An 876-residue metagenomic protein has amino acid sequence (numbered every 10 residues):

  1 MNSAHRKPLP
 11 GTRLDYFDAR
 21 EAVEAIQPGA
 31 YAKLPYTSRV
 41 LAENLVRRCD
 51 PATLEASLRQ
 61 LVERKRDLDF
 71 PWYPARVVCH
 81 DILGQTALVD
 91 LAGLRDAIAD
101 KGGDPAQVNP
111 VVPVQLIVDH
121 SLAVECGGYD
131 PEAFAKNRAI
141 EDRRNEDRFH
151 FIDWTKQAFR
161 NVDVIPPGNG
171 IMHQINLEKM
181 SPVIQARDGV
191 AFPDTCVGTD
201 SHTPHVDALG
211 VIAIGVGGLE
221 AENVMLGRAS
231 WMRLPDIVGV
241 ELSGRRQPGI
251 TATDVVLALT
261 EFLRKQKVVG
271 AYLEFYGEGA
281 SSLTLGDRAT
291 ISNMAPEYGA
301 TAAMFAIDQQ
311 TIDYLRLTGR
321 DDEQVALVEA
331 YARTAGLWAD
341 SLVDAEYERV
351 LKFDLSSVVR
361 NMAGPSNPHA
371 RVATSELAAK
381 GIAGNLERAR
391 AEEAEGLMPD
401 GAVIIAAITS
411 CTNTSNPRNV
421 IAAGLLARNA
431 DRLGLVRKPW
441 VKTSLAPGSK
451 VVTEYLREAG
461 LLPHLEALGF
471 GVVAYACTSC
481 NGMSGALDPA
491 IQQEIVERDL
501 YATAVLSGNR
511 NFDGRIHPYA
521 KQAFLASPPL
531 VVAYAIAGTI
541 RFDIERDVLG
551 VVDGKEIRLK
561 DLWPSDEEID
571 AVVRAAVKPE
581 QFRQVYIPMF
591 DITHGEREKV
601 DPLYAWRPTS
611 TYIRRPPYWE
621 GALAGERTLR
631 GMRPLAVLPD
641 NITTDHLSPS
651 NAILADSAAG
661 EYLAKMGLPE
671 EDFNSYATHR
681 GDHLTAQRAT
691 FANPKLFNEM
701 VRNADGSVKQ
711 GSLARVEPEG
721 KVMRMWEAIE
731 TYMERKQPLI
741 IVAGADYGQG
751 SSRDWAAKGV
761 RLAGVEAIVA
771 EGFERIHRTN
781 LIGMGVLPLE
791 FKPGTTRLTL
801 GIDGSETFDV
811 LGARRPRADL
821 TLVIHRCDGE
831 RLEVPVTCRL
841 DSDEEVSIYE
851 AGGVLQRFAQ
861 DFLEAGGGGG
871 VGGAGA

Functional and structural regions predicted by a protein language model:
M1-R76, A87, Q115, W606 (+1 more regions): Acidic/polar, glycine-rich intrinsically disordered N-terminal extensions of enzymes
T37, I184-W338, A427-P439, G471-Q584 (+3 more regions): Mobile "lid/hinge" segments at catalytic clefts and subdomain interfaces of large enzymes
D50-L242, A252-L257, R360-A363, L377-A383 (+11 more regions): Long, structured ligand/cofactor-binding scaffold of large enzymes
Y73, A92-D147, A280-E387, I544-W606 (+4 more regions): Terminal amphipathic helices with adjacent charged low-complexity linkers/tails
I82-L91, P193-E220, T284-I307, P365-P368 (+9 more regions): Conserved phosphate/anionic-ligand binding catalytic regions in large, soluble enzymes, centered on
Y276-L283, N509, I729-E774: Extracellular/luminal Protease-associated
V551-I569, A576, H777-I848, L863-G866 (+1 more regions): Acidic, glycine-rich flexible loop/linker segments
D601-D672: Segments forming glycine/polar-rich beta-alpha architectures that bind adenosine-containing cofactors
